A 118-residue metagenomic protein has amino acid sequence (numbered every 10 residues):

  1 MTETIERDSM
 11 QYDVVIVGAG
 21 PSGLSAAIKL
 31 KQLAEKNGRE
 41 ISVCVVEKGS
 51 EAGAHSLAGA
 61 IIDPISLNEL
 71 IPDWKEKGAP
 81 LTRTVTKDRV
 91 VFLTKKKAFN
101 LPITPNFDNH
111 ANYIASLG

Functional and structural regions predicted by a protein language model:
M1-Q11: A short, basic/flexible loop-to-alpha-helix module at the beginning of a structural domain
R7-S9, N37-G38, T82-R83: Solvent-exposed alpha-helices and their adjacent loops that cap or buttress functional pockets in soluble metabolic
Y12-C44: N-terminal Rossmann-like FAD-binding beta1-loop-alpha1 element of flavoenzymes
D13-V15, E47-A54, H110-A111: A short glycine/serine-rich beta->alpha loop
L30-A34, L93-K96, P105: Short regulatory "switch" loops immediately downstream of catalytic or recognition motifs within protein catalytic
E40-K97: N-terminal FAD cofactor-binding segment of flavoenzymes
L101-I103: Low-complexity, highly charged intrinsically disordered N-terminal segments that act as targeting/localization
F107-G118: Short beta-strand to alpha-helix junction loop
